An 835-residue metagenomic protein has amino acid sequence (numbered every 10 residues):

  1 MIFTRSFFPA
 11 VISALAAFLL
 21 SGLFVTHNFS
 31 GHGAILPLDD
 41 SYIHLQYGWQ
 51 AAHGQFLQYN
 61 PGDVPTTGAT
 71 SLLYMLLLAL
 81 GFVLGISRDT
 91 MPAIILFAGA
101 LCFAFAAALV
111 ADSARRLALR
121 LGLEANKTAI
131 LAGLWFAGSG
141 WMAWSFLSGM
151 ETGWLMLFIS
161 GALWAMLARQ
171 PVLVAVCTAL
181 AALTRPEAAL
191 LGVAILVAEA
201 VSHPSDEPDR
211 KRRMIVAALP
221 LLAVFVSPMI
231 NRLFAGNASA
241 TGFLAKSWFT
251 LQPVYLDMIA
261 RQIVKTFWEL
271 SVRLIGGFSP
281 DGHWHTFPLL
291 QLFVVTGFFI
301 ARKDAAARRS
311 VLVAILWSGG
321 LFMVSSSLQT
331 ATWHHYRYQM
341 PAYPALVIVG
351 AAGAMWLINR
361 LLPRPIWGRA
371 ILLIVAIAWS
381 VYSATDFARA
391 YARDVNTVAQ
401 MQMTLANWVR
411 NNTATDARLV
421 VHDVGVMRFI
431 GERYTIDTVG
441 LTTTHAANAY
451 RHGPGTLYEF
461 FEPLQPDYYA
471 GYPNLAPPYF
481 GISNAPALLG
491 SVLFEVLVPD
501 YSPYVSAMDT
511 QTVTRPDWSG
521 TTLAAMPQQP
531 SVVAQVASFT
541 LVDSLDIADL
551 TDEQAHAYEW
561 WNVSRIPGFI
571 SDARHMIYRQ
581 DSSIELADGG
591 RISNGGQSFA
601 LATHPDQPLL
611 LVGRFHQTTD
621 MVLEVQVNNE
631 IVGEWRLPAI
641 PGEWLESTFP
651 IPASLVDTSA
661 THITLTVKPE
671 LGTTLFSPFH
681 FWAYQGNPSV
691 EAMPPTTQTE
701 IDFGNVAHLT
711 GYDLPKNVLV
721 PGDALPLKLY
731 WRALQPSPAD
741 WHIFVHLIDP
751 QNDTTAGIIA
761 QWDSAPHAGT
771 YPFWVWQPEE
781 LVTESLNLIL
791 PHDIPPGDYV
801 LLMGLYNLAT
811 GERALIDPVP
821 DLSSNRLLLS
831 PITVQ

Functional and structural regions predicted by a protein language model:
T4-S6, L121-L123, H203-A217, D281-W284 (+3 more regions): Membrane-interface helix-loop-helix junctions at transmembrane boundaries of multi-pass membrane enzymes, predominantly
A10-A16, A125-L134, V176, A217-F225 (+7 more regions): Signature aromatic-anchored transmembrane alpha helix within multi-pass, membrane-resident enzymes that catalyze glycan
Q46-Y47, H53-G68, R232-R302, S326-Q329 (+3 more regions): Membrane-lumen/periplasm interface segments of multi-pass, membrane-embedded glycan/lipid transferases
F97-G122, G161: Transmembrane-helix motifs of polytopic, lipid-linked glycan transferases
A107-A111, L196-E199, V272-I315, G319-F322 (+1 more regions): Hydrophobic, aromatic-rich transmembrane alpha-helices and their immediate juxtamembrane boundary segments
L109-D112, W154-C177, G192-A200, A345-A352: Specific aromatic-rich, kink-prone transmembrane helix
A181-P186, L190, W284-Q291, L312-I315 (+1 more regions): Hydrophobic/aromatic-rich transmembrane helices and adjacent perimembrane loops
Q402-A417, V421-H422, V426-F429, T443-Q835: C-terminal luminal/periplasmic domains and tails of membrane-associated envelope-modifying transferases
